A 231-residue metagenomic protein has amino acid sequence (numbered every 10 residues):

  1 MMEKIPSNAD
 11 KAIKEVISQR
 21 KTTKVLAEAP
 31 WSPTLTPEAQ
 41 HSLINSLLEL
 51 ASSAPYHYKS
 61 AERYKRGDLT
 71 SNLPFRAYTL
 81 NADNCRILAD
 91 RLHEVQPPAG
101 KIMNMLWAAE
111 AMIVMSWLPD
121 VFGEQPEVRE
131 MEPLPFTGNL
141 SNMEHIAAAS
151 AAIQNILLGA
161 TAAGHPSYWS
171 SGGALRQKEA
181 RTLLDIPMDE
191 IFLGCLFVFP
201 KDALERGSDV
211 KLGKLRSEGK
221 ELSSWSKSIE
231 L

Functional and structural regions predicted by a protein language model:
M2-A111, L231: N-terminal amphipathic, basic helical "cap/leader" segment at the start of enzyme domains
R20, A51, P119-V121, P126-L183: Small-aliphatic-rich amphipathic alpha-helix that forms the alpha element of a beta-alpha
A82-I87, P119-V121, D202: Short, charged/polar surface micro-motifs in flexible loops or helix N-caps
M105, L183-V210: A glycine-rich helix N-cap at a beta->alpha junction
A109-G123: Conserved active-site beta-strand-loop modules that form the wall/rim of enzyme catalytic pockets and either contain
M112-V114, C195-F197, S228: Conserved hydrophobic/aromatic beta-strand scaffold that supports enzyme active sites
G207-L231: Phosphate/diphosphate-binding glycine-rich loops and adjacent basic-rich segments that engage nucleotide
